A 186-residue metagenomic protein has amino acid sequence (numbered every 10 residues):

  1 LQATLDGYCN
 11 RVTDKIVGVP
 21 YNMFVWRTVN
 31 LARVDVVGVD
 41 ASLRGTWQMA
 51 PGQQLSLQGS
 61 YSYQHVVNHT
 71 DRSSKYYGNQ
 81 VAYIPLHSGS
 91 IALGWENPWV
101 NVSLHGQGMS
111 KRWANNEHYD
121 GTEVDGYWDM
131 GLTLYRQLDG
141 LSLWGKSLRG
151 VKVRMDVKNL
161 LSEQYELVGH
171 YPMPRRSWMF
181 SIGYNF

Functional and structural regions predicted by a protein language model:
T4-V12, V29-N116, K152, L161: Gram-negative outer-membrane beta-barrel transporters
Y8, Y61-Y63, W95, Y127 (+3 more regions): Aromatic side chains
T13, V19-R27, R72-Q80, M109-S110 (+2 more regions): Flexible, surface-exposed loop regions and adjacent strand-edge segments of Gram-negative outer-membrane beta-barrel
D35-V39, P85-G89, G126-M130, R149 (+1 more regions): Residues that define the transmembrane beta-barrel architecture of outer-membrane proteins
D40-T46, G131-D139: Short, well-ordered amphipathic alpha-helices
Q107-N115, E123, L134-F186: C-terminal beta-signal and adjacent terminal beta-strands/loops of Gram-negative outer-membrane beta-barrel proteins
